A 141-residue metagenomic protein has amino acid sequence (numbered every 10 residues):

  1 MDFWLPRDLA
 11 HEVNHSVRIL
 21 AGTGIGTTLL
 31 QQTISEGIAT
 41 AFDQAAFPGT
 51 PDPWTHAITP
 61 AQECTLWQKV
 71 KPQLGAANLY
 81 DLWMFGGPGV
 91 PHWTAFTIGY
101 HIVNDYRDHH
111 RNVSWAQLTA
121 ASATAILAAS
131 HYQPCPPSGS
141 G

Functional and structural regions predicted by a protein language model:
W4-L20, T40: Active-site recognition of the HExxH zinc-binding catalytic motif
P6, A10-H11, A45-G49, H109: Secondary-structure boundary elements
N14, G22-T23, Q133-S138: Juxtamembrane/disordered regions of integral membrane proteins
L20-L29, P48-W54, H109, V113-Q117: Inter-helical turn/loop segments and adjacent helix faces that build the functional surface of alpha-helical bundle
I25-E36, P88-H92: Active-site metal-coordination segments of metallo-dependent hydrolases
L29-W67: Post-HExxH zinc-binding segment in Zn-dependent metallohydrolases
K71-G141: Pan-zinc metallopeptidase signature
